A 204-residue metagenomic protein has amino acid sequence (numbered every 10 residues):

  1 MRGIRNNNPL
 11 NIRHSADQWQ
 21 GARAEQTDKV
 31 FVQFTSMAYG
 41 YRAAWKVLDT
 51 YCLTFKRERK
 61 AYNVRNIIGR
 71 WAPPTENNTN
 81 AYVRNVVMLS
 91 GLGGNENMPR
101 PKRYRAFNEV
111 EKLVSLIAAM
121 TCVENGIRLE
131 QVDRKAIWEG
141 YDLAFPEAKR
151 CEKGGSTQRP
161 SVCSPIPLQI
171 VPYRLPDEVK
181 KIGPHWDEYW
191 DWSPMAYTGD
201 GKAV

Functional and structural regions predicted by a protein language model:
M1-V204: Cell-wall polysaccharide-cleaving catalytic domain and substrate-binding groove, primarily in peptidoglycan/chitin
